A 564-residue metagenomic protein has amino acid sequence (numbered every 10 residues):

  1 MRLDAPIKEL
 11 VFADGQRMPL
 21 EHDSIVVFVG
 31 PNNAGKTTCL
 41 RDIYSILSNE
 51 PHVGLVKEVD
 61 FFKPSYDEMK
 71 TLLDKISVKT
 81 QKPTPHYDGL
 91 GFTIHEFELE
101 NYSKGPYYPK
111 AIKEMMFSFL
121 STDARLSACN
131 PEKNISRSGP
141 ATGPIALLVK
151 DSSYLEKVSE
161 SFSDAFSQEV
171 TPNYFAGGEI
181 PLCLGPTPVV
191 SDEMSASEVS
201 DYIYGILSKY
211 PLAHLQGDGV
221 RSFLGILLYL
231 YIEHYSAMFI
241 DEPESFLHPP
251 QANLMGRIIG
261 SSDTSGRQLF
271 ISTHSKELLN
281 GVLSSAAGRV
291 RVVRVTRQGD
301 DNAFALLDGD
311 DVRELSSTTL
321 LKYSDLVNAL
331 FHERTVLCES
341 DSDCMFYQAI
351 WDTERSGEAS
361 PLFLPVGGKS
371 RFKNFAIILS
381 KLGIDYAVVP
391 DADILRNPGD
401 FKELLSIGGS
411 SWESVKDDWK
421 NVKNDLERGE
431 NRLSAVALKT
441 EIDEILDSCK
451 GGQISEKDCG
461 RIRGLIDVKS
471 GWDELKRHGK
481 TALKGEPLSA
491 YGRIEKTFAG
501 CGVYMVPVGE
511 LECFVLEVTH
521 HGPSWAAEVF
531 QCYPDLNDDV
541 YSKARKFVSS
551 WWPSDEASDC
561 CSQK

Functional and structural regions predicted by a protein language model:
M1-H52, E193-N328, M345, V515 (+1 more regions): Switch/communication elements of ASCE P-loop NTPase nucleotide-binding domains
M1-P19, S24, N49-P51, D67-L73 (+5 more regions): Acidic, Mg2+-coordinating catalytic modules of nucleic-acid enzymes
D42-R137: Conserved P-loop NTP-binding catalytic core
L120-F223, L228-A237: Extended helical coiled-coil dimerization/tether regions that scaffold and oligomerize large DNA-maintenance assemblies
P140-I145, S208-A213, P243-S245, D310-D311 (+2 more regions): Short, basic, glycine/proline-bearing loop/turn elements
S159, G256-G260, L279, L283 (+2 more regions): Short amphipathic alpha-helical segments and helix-helix/interface helices
G177-G178, S245, I394-L395: Positions that flank functional sites
